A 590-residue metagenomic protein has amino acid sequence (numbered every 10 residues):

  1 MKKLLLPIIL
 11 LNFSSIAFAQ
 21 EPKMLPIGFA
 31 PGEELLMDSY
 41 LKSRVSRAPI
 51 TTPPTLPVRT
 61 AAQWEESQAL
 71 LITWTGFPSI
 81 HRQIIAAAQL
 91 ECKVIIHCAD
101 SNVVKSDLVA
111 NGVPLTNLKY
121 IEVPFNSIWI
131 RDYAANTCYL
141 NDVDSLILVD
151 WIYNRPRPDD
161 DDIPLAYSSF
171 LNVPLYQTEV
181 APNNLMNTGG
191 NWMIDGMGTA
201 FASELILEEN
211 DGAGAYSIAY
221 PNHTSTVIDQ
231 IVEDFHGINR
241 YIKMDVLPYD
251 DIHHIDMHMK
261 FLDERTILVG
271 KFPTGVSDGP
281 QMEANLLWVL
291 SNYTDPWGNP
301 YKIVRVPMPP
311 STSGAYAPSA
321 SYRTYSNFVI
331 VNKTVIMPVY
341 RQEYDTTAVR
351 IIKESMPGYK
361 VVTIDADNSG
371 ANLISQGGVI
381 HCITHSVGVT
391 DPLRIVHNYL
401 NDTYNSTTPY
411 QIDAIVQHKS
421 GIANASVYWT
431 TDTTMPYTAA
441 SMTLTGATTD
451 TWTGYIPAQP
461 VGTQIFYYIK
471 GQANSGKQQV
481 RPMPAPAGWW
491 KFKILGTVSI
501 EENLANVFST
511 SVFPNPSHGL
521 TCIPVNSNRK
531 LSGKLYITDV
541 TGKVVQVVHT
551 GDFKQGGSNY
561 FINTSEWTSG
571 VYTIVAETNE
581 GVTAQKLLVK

Functional and structural regions predicted by a protein language model:
M1-P22: Bacterial Sec-dependent N-terminal signal peptides
L4, A17-A19, E502-K590: C-terminal outer-membrane/trafficking sorting elements
Q20-R394: The feature marks the mature, well-folded catalytic cores of soluble enzymes
W64-E66, A88, Y404-T408, K419-G421 (+6 more regions): Solvent-exposed loop and beta-edge segments used for protein-protein assembly and interaction
I72, V304-V306, A440-M442, F492 (+3 more regions): Generic detection of short hydrophobic beta-strand segments and adjacent strand-loop junctions
Y139-D142, M197, N474, E577-G581: Short strand-coil-strand connectors
V387-V498: Glycan-association/targeting regions that enable binding to alpha-glucans and other polysaccharides
